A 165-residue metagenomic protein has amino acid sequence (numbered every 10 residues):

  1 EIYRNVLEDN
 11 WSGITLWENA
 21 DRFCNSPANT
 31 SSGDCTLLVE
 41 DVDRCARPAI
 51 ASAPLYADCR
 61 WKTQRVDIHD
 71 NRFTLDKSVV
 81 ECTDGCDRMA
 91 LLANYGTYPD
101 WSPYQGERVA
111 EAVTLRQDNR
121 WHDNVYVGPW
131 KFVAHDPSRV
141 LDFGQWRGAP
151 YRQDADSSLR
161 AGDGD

Functional and structural regions predicted by a protein language model:
E1-D165: Extracellular parallel beta-helix/beta-solenoid repeat domains
